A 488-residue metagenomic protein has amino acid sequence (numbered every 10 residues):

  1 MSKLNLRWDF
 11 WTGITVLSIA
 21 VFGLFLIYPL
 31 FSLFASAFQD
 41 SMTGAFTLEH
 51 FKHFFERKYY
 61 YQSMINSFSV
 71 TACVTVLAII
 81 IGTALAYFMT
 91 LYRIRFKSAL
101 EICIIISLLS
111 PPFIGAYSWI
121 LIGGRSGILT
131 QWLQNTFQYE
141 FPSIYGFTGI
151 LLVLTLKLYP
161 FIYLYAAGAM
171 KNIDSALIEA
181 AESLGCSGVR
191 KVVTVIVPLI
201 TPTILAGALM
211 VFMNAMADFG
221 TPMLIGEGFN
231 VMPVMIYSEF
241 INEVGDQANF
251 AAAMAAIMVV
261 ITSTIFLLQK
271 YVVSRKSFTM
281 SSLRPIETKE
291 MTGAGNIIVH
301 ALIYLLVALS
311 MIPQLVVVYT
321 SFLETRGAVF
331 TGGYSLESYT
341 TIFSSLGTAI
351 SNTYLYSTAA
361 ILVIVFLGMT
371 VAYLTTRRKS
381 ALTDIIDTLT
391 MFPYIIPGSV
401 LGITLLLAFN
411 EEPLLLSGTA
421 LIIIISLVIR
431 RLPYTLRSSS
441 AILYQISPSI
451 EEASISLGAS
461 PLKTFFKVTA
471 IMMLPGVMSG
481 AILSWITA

Functional and structural regions predicted by a protein language model:
M1-W8: Short, Lys/Arg-rich, polar N-terminal cytosolic tail immediately upstream of the first transmembrane signal-anchor
K3, L267-L302: Alpha-helical transmembrane segments of integral membrane proteins
F10-S41, K52, E56-K171, V197-F219 (+5 more regions): Membrane-water interface segments at the C-terminal ends of transmembrane alpha-helices in multi-pass inner-membrane
A45-T47, A166-E179, G188, M216 (+4 more regions): Transmembrane helix boundary and interhelical loop/hinge segments in multi-pass membrane proteins
A78, L184-C186, L457-A459: A short glycine-centered flexible hinge/capping loop motif at secondary-structure junctions
L121, F219-G245, G327-Y334, L483-A488: Glycine-rich helix-loop "coupling/hinge" segments at transmembrane-helix boundaries in multipass transporters
S187, K276-M291, R326-S338, I342: Juxtamembrane inter-helical linkers in multi-pass membrane proteins
Y237-I261: Helix-loop-helix hairpin linking two adjacent transmembrane segments in secondary transporters
